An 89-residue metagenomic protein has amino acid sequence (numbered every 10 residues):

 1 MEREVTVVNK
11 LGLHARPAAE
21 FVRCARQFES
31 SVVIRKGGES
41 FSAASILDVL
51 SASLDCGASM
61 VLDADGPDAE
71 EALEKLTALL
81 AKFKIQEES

Functional and structural regions predicted by a protein language model:
M1-E2: Absolute protein N-terminus
T6-A52, C56: Compact, glycine-rich, soluble single-domain proteins
S53-S89: C-terminal structural segments of small proteins and small subunits
